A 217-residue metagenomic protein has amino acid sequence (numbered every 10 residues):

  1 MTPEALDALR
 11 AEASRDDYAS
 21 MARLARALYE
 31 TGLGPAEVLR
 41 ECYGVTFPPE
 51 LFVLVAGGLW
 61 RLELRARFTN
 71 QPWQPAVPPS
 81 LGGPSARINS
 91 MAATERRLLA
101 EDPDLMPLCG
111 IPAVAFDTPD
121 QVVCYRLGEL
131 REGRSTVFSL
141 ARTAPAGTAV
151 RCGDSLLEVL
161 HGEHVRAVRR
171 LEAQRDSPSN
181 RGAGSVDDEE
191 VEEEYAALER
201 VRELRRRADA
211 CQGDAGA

Functional and structural regions predicted by a protein language model:
M1-L24, L28, S135, H161-A197 (+3 more regions): Membrane topogenic helices and adjacent juxtamembrane segments
M1-T118, D209-G216: A surface-exposed partner-binding patch
L59-E194: Long, low-complexity, intrinsically disordered segments enriched in glycines and aromatic residues
